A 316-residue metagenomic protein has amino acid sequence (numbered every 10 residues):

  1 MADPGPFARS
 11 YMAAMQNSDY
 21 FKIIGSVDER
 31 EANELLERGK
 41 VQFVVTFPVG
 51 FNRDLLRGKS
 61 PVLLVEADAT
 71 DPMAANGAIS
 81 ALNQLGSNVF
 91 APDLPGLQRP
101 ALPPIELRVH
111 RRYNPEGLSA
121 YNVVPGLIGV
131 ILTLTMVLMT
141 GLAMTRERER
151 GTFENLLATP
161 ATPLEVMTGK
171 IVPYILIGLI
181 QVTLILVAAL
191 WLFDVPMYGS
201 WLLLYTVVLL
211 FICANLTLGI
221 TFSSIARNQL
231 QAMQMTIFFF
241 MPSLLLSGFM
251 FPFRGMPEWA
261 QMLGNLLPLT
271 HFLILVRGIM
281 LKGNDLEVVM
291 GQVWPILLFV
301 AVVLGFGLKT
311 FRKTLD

Functional and structural regions predicted by a protein language model:
M1-Y121, V288: Extracytoplasmic/periplasmic domains immediately adjacent to an N-terminal transmembrane anchor in multi-pass membrane
G5, P72, V130, L134-T135 (+8 more regions): Transmembrane alpha-helical core positions of polytopic small-molecule transporters
R30, Y113-G117, P196, G248-V302: Membrane-interfacial helix-loop-helix junctions in multi-pass membrane proteins
G39, V137-A161, I171: Transmembrane helix boundary and interhelical loop/hinge segments in multi-pass membrane proteins
V124-T140: Long, hydrophobic alpha-helical segments
G141, T145-R146, T159, A189-M197 (+4 more regions): Short helix-capping/hinge motifs at transmembrane helix termini and TM-loop junctions
A143, T221, M280, P295-D316: Junction motif at the cytosolic side of a transmembrane helix
P163-I237, M241, L286-V293, L297 (+1 more regions): Alpha-helical transmembrane segments and their short interhelical loops
